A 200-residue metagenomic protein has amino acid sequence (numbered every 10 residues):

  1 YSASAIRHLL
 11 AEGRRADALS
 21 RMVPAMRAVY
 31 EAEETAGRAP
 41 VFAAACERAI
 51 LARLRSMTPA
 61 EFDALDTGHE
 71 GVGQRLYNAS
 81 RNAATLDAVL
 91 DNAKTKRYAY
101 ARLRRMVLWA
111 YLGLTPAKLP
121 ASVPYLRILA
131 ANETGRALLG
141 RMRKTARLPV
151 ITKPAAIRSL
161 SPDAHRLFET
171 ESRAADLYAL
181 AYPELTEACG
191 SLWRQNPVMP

Functional and structural regions predicted by a protein language model:
Y1-P200: Active-site cores that bind ATP or allylic diphosphates and position pyrophosphate for catalysis
